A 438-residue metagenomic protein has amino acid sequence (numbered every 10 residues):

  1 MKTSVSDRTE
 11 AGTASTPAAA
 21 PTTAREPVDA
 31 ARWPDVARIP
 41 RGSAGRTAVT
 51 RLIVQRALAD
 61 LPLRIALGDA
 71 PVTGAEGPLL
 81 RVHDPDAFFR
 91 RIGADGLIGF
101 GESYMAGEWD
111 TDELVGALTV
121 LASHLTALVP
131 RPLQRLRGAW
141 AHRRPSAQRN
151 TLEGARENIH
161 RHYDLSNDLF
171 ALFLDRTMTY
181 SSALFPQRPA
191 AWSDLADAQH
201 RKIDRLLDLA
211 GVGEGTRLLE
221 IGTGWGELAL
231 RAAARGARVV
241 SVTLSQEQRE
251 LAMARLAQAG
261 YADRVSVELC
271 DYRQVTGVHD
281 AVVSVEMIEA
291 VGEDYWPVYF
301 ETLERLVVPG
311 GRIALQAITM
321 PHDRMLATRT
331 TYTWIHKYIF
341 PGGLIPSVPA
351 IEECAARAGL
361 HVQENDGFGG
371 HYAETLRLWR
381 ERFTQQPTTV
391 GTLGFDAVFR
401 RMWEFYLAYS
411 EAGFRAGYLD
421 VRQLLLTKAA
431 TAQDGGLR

Functional and structural regions predicted by a protein language model:
M1-H200, R205: Feature captures hydrophobic
E214-G222: Conserved class I S-adenosyl-L-methionine
W225-G236: Conserved SAM-binding loop of SAM-dependent methyltransferases across substrates and taxa, primarily the Class I
A234-R273: Class I SAM-dependent methyltransferase SAM/SAH-binding core
R273-V283: A short acidic, Gly/Pro-enriched loop at the edge of an enzyme's catalytic core that lines a small-molecule cofactor
P297-P309: A short glycine-rich, Lys/Arg-flanked "PGG" loop and its adjoining helix->strand segment in the class I
G310-I318: Conserved beta-strand signature within the Rossmann-like core of class I S-adenosyl-L-methionine
T319-R438: Substrate-binding/catalytic lobe of Class I Rossmann-like enzymes that use SAM or dcSAM, i.e., the mid-to-C-terminal
